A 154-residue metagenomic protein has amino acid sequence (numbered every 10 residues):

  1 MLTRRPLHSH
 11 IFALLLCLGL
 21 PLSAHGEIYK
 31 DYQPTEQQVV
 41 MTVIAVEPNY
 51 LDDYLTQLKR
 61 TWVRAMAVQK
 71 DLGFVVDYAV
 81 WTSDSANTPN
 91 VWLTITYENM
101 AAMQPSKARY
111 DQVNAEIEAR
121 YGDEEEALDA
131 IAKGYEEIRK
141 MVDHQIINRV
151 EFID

Functional and structural regions predicted by a protein language model:
L2-F12: Bacterial N-terminal signal peptides that target proteins for export
H10-P21: Bacterial N-terminal signal peptides
L22-G26: Sec/Tat signal peptide C-region and signal peptidase I cleavage site
E27-D53: Immediate post-signal-peptide N-terminus of mature secreted/exported proteins
Y29-Q33, V68-V76, T96-N148, F152: An amphipathic, aromatic/His-enriched active-site/gating alpha helix that lines ligand/cofactor pockets
E47, L51, L55, K59 (+3 more regions): Solvent-exposed, acidic/flexible segments
Y50-V76: Short amphipathic alpha-helical segments
V75-T96: Acidic helix-start/capping segments at beta-turn-to-alpha-helix junctions
